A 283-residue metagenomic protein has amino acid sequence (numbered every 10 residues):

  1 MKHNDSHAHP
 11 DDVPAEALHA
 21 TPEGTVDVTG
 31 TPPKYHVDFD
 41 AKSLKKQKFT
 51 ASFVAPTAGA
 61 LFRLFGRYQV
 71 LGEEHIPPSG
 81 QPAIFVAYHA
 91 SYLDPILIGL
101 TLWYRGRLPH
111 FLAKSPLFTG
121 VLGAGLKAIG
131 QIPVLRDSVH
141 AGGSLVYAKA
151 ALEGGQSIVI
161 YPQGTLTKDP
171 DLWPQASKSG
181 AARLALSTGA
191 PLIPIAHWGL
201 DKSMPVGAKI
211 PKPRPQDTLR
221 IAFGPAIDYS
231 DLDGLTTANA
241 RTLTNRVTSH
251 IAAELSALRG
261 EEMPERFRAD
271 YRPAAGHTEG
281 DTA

Functional and structural regions predicted by a protein language model:
M1-Y35: Soluble, non-transmembrane catalytic domains of enzymes that act on hydrophobic metabolites at membranes
V37, D171-A238, A269-D270: A cross-family acyltransferase "interaction/gating" segment
T50, A58-H89: Helix-to-loop junction immediately C-terminal to a conserved catalytic motif
P77-V139: Catalytic core of membrane glycerolipid acyltransferases/transacylases, capturing the structured, soluble-facing
T101, G125, A150, R183-S187: Hydrophobic/aromatic ligand-binding patch that stacks against planar heteroaromatic rings of cofactors or nucleotides
K149-A181: Catalytic-site beta-strand/loop segments enriched in glycine and acidic/polar residues
E261-A283: Short, highly charged C-terminal tails/helix-capping segments
